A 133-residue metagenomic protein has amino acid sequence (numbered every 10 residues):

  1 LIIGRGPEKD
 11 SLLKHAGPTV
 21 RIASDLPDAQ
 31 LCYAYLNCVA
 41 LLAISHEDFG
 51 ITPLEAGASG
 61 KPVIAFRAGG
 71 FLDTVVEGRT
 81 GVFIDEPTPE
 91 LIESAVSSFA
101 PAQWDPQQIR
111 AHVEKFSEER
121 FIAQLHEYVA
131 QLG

Functional and structural regions predicted by a protein language model:
K9-A29: Nucleotide-activated donor-binding/catalytic signature segment of Leloir-type glycosyltransferases, i.e., the conserved
L13, E55, A68-G78, V82-F83: Short acidic/histidine- and often glycine-rich active-site loop of Leloir-type glycosyltransferases that engages
S24-D25, E77-P89, V96-Q103: Conserved acidic donor-binding segment of nucleotide-sugar-dependent glycosyltransferases
A29-C32, F49-G50, G69-T74: Short glycine/proline-enriched, acidic/aromatic patches that form the donor-sugar handling elements
Y33-C38, L125: Short alpha-helical donor nucleotide-sugar binding micro-motif in glycosyltransferases
L36-D48, K61: Acidic donor-binding loop of glycosyltransferase active sites
A43, P62-R67, V75: Short hydrophobic beta-strand element within catalytic cores of glycosyltransferases and related nucleotide-activated
E90, P101-L132: A charged, aromatic-enriched C-terminal amphipathic alpha-helix characteristic of glycosyltransferases across folds
